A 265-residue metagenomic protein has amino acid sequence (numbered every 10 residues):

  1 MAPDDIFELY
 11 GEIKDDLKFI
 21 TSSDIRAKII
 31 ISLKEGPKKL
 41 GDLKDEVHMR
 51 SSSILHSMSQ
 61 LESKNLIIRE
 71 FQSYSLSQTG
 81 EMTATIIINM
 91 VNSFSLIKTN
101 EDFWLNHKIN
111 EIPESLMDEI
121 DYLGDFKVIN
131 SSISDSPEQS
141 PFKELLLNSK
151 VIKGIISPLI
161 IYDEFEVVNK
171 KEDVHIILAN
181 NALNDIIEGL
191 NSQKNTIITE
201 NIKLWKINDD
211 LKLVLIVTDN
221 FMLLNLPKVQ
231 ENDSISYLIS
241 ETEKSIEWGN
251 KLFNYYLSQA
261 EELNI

Functional and structural regions predicted by a protein language model:
M1-S95: Basic, Lys/Arg-rich alpha-helical nucleic-acid-recognition elements, primarily the DNA-binding modules of transcription
Y10, S132-D135, S157-P158: A conditional alpha-helix N-cap/helix-loop micro-motif detector
I67, F142-L146, V214-L215: Short, exposed beta-strand/loop patches in secreted or surface proteins that constitute
N89-P141, V151: Amphipathic alpha-helical dimerization/coiled-coil segments that flank or bridge DNA-binding/regulatory modules
E138-K194: Primarily the HKD phosphodiesterase
N181-T218: HKD-type phospholipase D/PLD-like phosphodiesterase module
K203-S245, F253: HKD (HxKxxxxD) catalytic microenvironment of the phospholipase D
N250-I265: Cysteine/selenocysteine-centered motifs that mediate thiol-based redox chemistry or coordinate metal-sulfur cofactors
